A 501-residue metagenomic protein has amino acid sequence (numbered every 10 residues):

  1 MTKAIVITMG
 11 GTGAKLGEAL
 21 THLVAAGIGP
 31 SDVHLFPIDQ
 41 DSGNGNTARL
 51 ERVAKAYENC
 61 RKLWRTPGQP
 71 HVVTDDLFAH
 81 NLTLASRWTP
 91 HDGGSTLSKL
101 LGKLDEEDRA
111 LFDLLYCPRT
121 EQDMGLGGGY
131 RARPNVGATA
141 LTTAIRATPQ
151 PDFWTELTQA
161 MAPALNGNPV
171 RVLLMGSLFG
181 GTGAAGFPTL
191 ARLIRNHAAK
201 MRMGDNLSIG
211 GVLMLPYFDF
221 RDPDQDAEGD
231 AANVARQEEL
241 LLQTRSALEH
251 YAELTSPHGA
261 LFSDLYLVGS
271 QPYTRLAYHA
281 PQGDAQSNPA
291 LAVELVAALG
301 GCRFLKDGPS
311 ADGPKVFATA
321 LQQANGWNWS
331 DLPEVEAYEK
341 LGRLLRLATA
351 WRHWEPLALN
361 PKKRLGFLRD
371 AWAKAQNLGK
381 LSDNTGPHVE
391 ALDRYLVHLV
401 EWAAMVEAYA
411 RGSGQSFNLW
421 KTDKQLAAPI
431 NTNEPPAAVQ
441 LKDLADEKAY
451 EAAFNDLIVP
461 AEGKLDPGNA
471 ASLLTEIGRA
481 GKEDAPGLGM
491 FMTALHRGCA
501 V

Functional and structural regions predicted by a protein language model:
M1-L20, G29-V170, L178, L190 (+1 more regions): Terminal, contiguous helix-loop blocks that mediate binding/assembly
T21, G183-R195: Short Gly/Thr/Asp-enriched flexible loops that form oxyanion-binding sites at enzyme active sites
V24: Adenosine ribonucleotide-centric catalytic and binding domains
G176-A184: A phosphate-binding catalytic loop at a beta-strand-loop-alpha-helix junction that coordinates phosphoryl groups
